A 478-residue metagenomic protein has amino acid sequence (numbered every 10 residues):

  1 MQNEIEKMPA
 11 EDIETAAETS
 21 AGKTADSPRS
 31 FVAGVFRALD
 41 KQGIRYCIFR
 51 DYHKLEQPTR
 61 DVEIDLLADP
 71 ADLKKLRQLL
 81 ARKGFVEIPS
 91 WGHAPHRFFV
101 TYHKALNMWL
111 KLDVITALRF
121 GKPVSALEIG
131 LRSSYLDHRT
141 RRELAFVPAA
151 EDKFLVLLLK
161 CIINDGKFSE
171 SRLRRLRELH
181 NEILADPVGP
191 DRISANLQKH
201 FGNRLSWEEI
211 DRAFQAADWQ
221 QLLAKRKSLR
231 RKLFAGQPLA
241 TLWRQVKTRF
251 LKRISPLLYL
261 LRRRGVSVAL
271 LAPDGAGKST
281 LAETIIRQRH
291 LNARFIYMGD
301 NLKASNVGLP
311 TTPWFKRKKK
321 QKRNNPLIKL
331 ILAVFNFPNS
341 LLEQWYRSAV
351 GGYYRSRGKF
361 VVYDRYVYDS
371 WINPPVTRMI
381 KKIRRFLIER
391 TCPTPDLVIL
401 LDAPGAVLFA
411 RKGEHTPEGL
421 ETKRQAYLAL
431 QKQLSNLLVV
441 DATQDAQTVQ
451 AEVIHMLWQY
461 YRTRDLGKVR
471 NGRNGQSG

Functional and structural regions predicted by a protein language model:
I5-V62, A68-V266: Conserved NTP-donor binding/palm subdomain of two-metal-ion nucleotidyltransferases/polymerases, i.e., the charged
A224-V246, A406, A410-G478: NTP-dependent small-molecule kinase module
L270: Hydrophobic anchor at the beta1->P-loop junction of P-loop NTPases
G275: Walker A (P-loop) phosphate-binding loop of P-loop NTPases
K278: Conserved lysine of the Walker
L281: Hydrophobic positions on the alpha1 helix immediately C-terminal to the Walker A/P-loop
D300-T377, K382-I383: ATP-dependent small-molecule kinase phosphotransfer cores that center on conserved nucleotide phosphate-binding segments
R365-A429, T443: A glycine- and Lys/Arg-enriched "phosphate-lid" helix/loop adjacent to the NTP-binding pocket of small-molecule kinases
